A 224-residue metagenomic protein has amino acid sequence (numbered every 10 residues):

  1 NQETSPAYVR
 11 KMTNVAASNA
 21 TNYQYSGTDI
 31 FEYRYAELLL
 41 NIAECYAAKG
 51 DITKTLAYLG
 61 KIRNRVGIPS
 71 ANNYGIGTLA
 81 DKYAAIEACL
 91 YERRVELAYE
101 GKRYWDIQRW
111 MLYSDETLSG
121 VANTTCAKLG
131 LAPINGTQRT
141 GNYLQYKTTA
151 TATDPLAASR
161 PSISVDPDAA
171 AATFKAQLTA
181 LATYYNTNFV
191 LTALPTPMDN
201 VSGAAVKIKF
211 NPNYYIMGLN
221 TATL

Functional and structural regions predicted by a protein language model:
N1-L224: Acidic/polar-rich alpha-helix caps and helix-coil junctions
